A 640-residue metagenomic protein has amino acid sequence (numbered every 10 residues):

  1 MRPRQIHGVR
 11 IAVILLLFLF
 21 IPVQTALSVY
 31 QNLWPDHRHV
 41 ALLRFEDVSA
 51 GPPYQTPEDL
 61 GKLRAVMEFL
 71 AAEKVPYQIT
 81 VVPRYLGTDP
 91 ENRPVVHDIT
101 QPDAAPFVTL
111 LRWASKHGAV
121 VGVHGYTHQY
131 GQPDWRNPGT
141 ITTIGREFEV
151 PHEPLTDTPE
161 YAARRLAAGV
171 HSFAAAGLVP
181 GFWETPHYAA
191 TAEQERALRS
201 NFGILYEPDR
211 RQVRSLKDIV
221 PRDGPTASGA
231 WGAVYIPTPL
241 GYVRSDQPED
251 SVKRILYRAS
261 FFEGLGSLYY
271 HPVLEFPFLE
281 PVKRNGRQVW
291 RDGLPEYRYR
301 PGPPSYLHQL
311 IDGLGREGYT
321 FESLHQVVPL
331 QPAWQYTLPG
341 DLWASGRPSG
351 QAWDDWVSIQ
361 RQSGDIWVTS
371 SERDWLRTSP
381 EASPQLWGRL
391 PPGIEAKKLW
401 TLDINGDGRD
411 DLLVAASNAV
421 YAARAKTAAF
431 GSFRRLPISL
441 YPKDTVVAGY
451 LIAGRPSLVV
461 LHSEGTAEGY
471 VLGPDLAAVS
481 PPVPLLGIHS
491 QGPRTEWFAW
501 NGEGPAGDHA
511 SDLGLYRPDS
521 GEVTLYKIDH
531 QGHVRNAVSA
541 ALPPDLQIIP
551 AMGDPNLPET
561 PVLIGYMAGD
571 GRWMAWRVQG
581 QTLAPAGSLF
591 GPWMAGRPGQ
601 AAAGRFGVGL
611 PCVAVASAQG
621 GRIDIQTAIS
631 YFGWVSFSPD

Functional and structural regions predicted by a protein language model:
R2-L15: N-terminal Sec-pathway targeting helices
Y30-V120, V179, L268, V273-F276 (+1 more regions): Active-site beta->alpha N-cap acidic-glycine motif
L33, K74, G203-D223, Y270-P339: C-terminal domain-boundary segment and adjacent tail
I99-A114, T142-L155, R199-K217: Acidic, His- and aromatic-enriched active-site or binding-groove loops in soluble protein domains that engage sugars
Q129-A175, V220-F262: Alpha-helical scaffold elements lining the catalytic groove of polysaccharide deacetylases
E153-T226: Catalytic domains of cell-wall/extracellular-matrix polysaccharide-remodeling enzymes, centered on de-N-acetylation
P339-S358, E395-I404, K443-I452, P456 (+6 more regions): Beta-propeller blade termini
R361-G388, A419-L436, T466-V483, E522-V538 (+2 more regions): Beta-propeller blade repeat segments, especially FG-GAP/WD-type strand-to-loop junctions in 6- to 7-bladed propeller
